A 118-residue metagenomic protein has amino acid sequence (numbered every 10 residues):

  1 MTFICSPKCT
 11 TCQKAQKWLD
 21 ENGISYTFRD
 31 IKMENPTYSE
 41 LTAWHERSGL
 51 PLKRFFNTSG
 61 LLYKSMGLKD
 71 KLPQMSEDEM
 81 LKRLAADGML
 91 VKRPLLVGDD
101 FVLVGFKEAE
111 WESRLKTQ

Functional and structural regions predicted by a protein language model:
M1-N22, Y26-I31: Local sequence-structure signature of Cys/Sec-based thiol-disulfide redox active-site neighborhoods
M33-R114, Q118: Thiol/selenol-based redox catalytic cores and closely related redox-interacting motifs
